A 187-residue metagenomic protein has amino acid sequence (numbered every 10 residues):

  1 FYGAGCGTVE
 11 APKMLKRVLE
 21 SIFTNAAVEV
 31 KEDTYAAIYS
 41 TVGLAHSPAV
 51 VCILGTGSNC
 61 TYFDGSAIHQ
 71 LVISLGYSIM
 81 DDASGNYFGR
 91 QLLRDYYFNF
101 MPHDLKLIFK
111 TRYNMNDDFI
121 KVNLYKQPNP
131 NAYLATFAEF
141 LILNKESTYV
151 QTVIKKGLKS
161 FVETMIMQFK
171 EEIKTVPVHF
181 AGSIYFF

Functional and structural regions predicted by a protein language model:
Y2, T61, I142: Residues in well-ordered beta-strands of folded domains
Y2-C6, L54-G57, V176-Y185: Glycine-rich beta-strand-to-loop/alpha-helix junction loops that act as flexible
G3, G76, M80, Y125 (+1 more regions): Conserved short-loop catalytic and cofactor-binding motifs
C6-K106: Phosphate-binding/catalytic loop of phosphoryl-transfer enzymes
V18-I22, T41-V50, L93-F187: ATP-binding/phosphotransfer module of carbohydrate and carboxylate kinases, centering on a glycine-rich
